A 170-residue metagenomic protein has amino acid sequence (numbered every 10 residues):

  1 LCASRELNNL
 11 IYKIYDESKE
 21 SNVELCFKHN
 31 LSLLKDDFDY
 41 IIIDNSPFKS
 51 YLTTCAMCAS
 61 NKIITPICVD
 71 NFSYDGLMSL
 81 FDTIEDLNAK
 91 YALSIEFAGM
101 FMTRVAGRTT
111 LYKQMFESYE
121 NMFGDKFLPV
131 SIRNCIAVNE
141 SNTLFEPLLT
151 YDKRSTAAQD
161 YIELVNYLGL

Functional and structural regions predicted by a protein language model:
C2-I43, F48-K49: Cytosolic-facing regulatory segments adjacent to core modules
A3, V130-N134, K153: Active-site donor-binding loop signature of nucleotide-sugar glycosyltransferases
I14, F27, V138, L148-Y151: Short clusters of hydrophobic/aromatic residues that line enzyme substrate/ligand-binding pockets
C26, S79, D160-E163: Charged catalytic carboxylate motif
S32-R133: Conserved catalytic-core segment of NTP-binding enzymes
N134-S141: Short, glycine-rich, amphipathic interfacial segments at transmembrane boundaries or analogous
S141-I162: C-terminal boundary of histidine-terminating zinc-finger modules
E163-L170: C-terminal alpha-helix
